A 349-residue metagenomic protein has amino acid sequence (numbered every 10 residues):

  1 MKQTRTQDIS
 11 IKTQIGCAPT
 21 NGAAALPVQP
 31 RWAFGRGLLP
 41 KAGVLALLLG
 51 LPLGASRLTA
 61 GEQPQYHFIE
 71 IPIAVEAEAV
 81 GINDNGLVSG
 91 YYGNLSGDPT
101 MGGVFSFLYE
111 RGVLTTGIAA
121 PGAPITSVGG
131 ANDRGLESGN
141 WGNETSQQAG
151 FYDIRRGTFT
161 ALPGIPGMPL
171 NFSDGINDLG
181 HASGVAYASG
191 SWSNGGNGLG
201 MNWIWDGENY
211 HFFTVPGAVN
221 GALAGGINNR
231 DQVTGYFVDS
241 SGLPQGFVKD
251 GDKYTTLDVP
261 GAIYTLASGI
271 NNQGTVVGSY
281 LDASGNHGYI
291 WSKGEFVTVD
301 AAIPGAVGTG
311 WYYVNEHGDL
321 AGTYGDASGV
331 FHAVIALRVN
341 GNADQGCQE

Functional and structural regions predicted by a protein language model:
M1-G37: N-terminal secretory signal peptides that target proteins for export/translocation
P27-V28, G37, G50-P52, P304: Short, flexible coil/linker elements and helix-boundary hinge sites characteristic of intrinsically disordered
K41-G54: Bacterial N-terminal signal peptides
S56-E349: Residue-level hotspots at or immediately adjacent to binding/recognition sites across diverse folds
